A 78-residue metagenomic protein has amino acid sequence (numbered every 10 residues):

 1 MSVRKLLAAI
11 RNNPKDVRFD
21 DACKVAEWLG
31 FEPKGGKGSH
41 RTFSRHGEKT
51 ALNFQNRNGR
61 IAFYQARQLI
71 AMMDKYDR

Functional and structural regions predicted by a protein language model:
M1-S2, R78: Absolute protein N-terminus
S2, D21, Q68: Charged catalytic carboxylate motif
V3, L7-R11: Mixed-charge (Asp/Glu-Lys/Arg
R11-G30: Polyanion-binding surface elements
D16, K37, R60-F63: Short, well-ordered coil↔helix boundary/capping segments
W28-N58: A short, structured beta-strand/loop element
N53-R78: C-terminal structural segments of small proteins and small subunits
